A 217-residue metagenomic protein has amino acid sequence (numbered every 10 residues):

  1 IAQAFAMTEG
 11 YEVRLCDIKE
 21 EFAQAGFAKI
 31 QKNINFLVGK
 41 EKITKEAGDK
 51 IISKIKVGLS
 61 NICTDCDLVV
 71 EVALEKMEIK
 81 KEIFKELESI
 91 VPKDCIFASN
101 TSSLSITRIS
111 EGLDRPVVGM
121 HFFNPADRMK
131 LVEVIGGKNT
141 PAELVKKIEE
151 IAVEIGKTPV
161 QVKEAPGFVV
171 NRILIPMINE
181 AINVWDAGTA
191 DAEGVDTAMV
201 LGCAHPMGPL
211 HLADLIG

Functional and structural regions predicted by a protein language model:
I1-F36, K56: NAD(P)+-binding Rossmann beta1-loop-alpha1 motif at the extreme N-terminus of oxidoreductases
Q3, M7, K85, S89 (+1 more regions): Short, well-ordered alpha-helices that flank and scaffold nucleotide-derived cofactor binding pockets
E9-Y11, V132-A165, M177-P206: Internal alpha-helical scaffold of NAD(P)-dependent oxidoreductase catalytic cores
R14, K56-G58, V70, V118-M120 (+1 more regions): Hydrophobic/aromatic beta-strand patches that form the interior of the parallel beta-sheet core in alpha/beta enzyme
I18-A25, F36-F97, L104-S105: Rossmann-like NAD(P)-binding element
I96-K163, N171-R172: Rossmann-fold dinucleotide-binding core
P209-D214: C-terminal helical "lid" subdomain and adjoining coupling/linker elements of P-loop NTPases
